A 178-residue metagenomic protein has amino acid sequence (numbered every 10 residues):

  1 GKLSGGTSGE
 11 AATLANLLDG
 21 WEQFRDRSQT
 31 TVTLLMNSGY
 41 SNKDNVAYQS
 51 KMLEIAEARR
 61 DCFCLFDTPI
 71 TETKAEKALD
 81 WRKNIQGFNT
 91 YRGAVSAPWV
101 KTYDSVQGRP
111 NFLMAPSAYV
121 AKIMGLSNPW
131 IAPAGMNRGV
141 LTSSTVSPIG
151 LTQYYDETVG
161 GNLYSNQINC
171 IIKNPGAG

Functional and structural regions predicted by a protein language model:
G1-G178: A glycine- and small-residue-enriched flexible loop/hinge signal that marks low-structured segments
